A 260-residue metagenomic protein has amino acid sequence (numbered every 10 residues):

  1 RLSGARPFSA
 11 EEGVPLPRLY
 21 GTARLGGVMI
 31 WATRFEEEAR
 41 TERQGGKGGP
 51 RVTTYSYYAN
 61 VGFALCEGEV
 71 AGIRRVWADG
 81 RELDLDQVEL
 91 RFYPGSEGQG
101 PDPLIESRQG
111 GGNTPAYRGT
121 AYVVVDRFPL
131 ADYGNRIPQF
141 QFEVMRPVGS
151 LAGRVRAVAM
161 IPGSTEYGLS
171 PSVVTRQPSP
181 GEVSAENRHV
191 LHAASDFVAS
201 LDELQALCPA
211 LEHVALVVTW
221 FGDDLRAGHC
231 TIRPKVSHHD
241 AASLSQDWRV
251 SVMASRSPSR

Functional and structural regions predicted by a protein language model:
R1-S170, S179-E186: Polar, S/T/G-rich
G149-R260: N-terminal substrate-binding region of glycoside hydrolase catalytic domains
